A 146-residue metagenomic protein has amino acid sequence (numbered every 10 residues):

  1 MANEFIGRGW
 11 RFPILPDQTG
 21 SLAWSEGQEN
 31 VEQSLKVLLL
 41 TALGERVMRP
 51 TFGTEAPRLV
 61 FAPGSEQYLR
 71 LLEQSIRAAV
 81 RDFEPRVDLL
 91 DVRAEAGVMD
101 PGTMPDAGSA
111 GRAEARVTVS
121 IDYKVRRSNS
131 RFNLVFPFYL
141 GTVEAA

Functional and structural regions predicted by a protein language model:
M1-E73, A78, E95-A146: Immediate N-terminus of the mature polypeptide
R81-L90: Short secondary-structure junctions
